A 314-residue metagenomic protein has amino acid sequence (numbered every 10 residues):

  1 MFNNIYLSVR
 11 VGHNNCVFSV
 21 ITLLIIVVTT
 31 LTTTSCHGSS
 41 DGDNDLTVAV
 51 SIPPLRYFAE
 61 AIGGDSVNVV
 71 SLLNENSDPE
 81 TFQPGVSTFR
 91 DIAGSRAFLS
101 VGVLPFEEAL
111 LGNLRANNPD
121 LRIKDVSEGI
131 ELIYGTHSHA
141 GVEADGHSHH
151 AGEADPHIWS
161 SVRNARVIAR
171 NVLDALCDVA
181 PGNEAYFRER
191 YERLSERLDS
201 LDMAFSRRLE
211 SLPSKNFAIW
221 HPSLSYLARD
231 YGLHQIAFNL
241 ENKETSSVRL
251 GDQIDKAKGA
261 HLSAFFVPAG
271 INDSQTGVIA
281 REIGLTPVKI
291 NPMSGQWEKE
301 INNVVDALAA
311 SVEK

Functional and structural regions predicted by a protein language model:
M1-N15: N-terminal secretory signal peptides that target proteins for export/translocation
N3-I5, I25, A151: Residue-level detector of transmembrane insertion/anchoring sites
R10, I21, L31, D41-G42: Serine/proline-rich low-complexity intrinsically disordered segments, especially terminal tails, linkers
N15, S19-T32: Bacterial N-terminal signal peptides
C36-K314: Extracytoplasmic metal-acquisition and chelation regions
